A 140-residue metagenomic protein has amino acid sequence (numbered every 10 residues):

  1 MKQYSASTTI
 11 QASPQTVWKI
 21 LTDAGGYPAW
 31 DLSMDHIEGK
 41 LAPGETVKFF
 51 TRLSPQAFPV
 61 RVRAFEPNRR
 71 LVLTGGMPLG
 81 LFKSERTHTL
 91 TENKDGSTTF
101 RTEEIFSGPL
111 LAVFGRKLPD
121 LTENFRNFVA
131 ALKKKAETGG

Functional and structural regions predicted by a protein language model:
M1-E38: Hydrophobic ligand-binding cavity/cleft-lining segments
V17-L21, Y27, V47-F49, V62 (+4 more regions): Hydrophobic pocket/interface hotspot
E38, R52-T99, I105-P109, K134-K135: Hydrophobic-ligand binding "helix-grip"
I105-G140: A conserved amphipathic terminal alpha-helix motif
